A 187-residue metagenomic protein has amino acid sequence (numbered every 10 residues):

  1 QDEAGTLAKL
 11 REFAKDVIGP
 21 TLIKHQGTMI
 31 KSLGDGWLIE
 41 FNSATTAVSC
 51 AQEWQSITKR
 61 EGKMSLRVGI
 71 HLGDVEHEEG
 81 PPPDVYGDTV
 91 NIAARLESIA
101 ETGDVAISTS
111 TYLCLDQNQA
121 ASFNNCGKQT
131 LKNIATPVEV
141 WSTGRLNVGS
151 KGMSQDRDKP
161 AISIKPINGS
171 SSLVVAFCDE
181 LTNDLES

Functional and structural regions predicted by a protein language model:
Q1-S49, S172: Catalytic NTP-binding/metal-coordinating core of nucleotidyl cyclase/transferase enzymes
D2, P81, L173-F177: Residues at alpha-helix caps and immediate loop-helix transition turns in enzyme cores, especially N- and C-cap
A4, A8-E12, D84-V90, D179: Short, conserved loop/turn and helix-capping segments at secondary-structure boundaries that abut family-defining
F13-V17, W54, I92-L96, F177 (+1 more regions): Structural preference for long, well-ordered alpha-helical segments in enzyme cores
G19, I23, L38-R145: Catalytic beta-strand-to-alpha-helix segment of the class III nucleotidyl cyclase homology domain
D35, G73, K165-G169: Short strand-loop junctions, especially beta-strand C-caps/beta-turns that link beta-sheets to coils or alpha-helices
T143-P160: Intrinsically disordered or compositionally simple regulatory linkers and C-terminal tails in signal-transduction
P160-S187: An acidic helix/loop motif centered on a single conserved Asp/Glu that marks catalytic or ligand-interacting sites
